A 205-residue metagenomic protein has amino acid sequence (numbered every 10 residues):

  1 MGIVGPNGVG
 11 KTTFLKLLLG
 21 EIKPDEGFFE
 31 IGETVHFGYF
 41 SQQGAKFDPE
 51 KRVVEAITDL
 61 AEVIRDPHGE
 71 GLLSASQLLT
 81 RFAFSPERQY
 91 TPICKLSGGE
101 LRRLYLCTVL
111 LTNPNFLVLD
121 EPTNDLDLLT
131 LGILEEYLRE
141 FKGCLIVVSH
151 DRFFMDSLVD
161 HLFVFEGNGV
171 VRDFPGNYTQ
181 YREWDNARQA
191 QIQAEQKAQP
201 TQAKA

Functional and structural regions predicted by a protein language model:
M1-A205: ABC ATP-binding cassette signature C-motif
